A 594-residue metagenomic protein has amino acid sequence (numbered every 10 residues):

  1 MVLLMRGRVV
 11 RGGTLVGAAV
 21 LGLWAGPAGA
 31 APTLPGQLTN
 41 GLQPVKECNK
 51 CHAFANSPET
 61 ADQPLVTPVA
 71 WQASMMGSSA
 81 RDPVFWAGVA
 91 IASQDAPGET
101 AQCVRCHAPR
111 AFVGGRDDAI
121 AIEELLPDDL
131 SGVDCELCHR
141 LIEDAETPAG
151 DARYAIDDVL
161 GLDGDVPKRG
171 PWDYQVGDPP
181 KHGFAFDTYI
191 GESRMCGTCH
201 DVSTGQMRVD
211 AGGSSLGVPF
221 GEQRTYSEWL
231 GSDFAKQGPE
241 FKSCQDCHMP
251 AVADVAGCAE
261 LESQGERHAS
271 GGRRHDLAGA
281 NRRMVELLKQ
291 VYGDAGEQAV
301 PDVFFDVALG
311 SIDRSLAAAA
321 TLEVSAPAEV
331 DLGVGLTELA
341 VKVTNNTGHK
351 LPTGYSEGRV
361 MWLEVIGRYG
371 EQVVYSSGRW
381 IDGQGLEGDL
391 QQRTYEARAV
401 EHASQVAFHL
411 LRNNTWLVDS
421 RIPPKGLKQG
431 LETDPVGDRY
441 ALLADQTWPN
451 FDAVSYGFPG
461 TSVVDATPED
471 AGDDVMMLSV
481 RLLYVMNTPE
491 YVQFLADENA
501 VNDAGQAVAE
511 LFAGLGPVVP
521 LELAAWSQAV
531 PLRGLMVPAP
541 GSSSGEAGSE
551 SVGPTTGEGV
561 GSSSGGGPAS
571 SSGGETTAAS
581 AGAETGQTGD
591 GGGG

Functional and structural regions predicted by a protein language model:
V2-V16: Bacterial N-terminal signal peptides that target proteins for export
V16-A18, A28: Cleavable N-terminal signal peptides
A28-A30, M536-G594: Ser/Thr-rich, Pro/Gly/Ala-heavy low-complexity intrinsically disordered linkers and tails of secreted extracellular
A30-A61: N-terminal module-boundary/linker segments of secreted carbohydrate-active enzymes
A31-P32, A55-V89, A119-N450, V454-P468 (+1 more regions): Primarily the internal scaffold of c-type cytochrome electron-transfer domains, especially repeated/multiheme c-type
G41-K46, A96, T100, G132 (+2 more regions): Residues immediately within or flanking Cys/His clusters that coordinate Zn2+ in small zinc-binding modules
T100, R105-D117: Conserved, well-structured interaction surfaces
